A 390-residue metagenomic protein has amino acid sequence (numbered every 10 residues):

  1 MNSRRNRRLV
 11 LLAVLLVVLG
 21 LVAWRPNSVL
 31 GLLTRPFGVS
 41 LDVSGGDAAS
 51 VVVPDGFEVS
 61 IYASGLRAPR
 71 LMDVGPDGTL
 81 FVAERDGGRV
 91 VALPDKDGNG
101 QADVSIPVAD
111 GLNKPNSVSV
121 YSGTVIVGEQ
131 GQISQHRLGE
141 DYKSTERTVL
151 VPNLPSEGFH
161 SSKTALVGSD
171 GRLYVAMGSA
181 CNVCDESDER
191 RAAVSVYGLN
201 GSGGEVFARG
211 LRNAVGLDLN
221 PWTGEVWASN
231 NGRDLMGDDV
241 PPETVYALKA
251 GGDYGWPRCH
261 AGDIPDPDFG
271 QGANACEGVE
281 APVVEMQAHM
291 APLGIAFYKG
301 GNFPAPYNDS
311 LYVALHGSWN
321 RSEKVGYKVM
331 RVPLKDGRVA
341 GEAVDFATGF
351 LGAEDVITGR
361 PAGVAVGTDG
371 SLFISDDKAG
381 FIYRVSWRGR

Functional and structural regions predicted by a protein language model:
P26-V53, S162, S179-N182, V196-S202 (+5 more regions): Beta-propeller domain segments
I61-L66, I106-L112, L150-E157, V206-G210 (+3 more regions): Surface loop/turn motifs at the tips and blade-to-blade linkers of beta-strand repeat domains
G65-A68, V104, G111-K114, Y121 (+8 more regions): Beta-rich catalytic cores
T79-A83, T124-V127, R172-A176, E225-S229 (+3 more regions): Conserved beta-propeller blade signature
G98-V104, D141-K143: Acidic, glycine-anchored loop motifs typical of Ca2+
K114, S119-Y121, G131-G168, A176-A180 (+2 more regions): Asp-box/WD-like beta-propeller blade repeats and closely related beta-sheet repeat scaffolds
A365-R390: Blade-level signature of beta-propeller repeat domains, shared across WD40, Kelch, NHL, RCC1 and BNR/Asp-box propellers
